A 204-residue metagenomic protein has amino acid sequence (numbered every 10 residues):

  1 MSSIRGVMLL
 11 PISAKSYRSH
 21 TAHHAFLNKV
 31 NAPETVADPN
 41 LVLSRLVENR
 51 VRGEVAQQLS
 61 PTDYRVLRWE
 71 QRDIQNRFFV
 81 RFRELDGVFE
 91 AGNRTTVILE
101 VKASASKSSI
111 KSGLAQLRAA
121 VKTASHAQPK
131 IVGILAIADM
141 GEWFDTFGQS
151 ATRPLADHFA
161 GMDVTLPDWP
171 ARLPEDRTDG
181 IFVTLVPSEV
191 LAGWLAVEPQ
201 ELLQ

Functional and structural regions predicted by a protein language model:
S2-A25, A151-Q204: Non-catalytic C-terminal interaction segments of nucleic acid-processing enzymes
S2-A56: Nuclease catalytic cores
E34-T35, P39-V42, V51, G92-T96 (+3 more regions): N-terminal cap/leader regions of alpha/beta-hydrolase-fold enzymes, predominantly small-molecule hydrolases
L43, Q57-R94: Active-site metal-binding core of divalent-cation-utilizing nuclease and nuclease-like domains
L43-V51, V80, S109-Q116: Phosphate/oxyanion-binding active-site loops and adjacent basic polyanion-contact surfaces
V51-S60, A120-Q128: Hydrophobic, Leu/Ile/Phe/Ala-enriched alpha-helical segments that form helix-helix packing faces
G87-F89, T95-A105, A120: Conserved catalytic cores of phosphodiester-cleaving nucleases, focusing on short active-site segments
V97, S108-K111, R118-H158: Nucleic-acid nuclease catalytic cores
